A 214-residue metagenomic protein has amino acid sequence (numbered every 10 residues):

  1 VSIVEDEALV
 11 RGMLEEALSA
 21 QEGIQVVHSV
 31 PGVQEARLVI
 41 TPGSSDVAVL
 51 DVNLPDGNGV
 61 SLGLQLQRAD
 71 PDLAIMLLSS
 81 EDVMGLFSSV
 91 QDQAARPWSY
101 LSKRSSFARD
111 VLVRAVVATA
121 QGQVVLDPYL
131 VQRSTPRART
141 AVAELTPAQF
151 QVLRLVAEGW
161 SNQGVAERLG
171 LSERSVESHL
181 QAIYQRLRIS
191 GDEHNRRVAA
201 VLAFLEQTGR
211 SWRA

Functional and structural regions predicted by a protein language model:
E5: Conserved acidic carboxylate
S29-V47: Acidic, metal-coordinating helix/loop segments flanking the phosphotransfer/catalytic sites of two-component signaling
G32, N58-S61: Acidic catalytic/metal-coordinating carboxylates
D51-V52, S79: Active-site residues of response regulator receiver
P55: The feature encodes the CheY-like receiver
F87-A143: Short, flexible helix-to-coil linker/hinge segments that flank and couple to helix-turn-helix
P128, Q132-Q181, L202, A214: Helix-turn-helix DNA-binding segment
A182-A214: Basic, Lys/Arg-enriched C-terminal extension of HTH/homeodomain DNA-binding domains
